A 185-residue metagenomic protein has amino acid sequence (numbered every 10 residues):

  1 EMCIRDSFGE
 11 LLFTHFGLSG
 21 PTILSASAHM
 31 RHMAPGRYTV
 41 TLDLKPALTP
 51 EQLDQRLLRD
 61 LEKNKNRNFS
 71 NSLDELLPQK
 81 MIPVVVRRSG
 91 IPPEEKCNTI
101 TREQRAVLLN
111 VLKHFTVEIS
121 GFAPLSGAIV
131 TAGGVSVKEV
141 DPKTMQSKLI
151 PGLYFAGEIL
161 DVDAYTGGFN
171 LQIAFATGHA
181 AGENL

Functional and structural regions predicted by a protein language model:
E1, R5-T99: An anion/pyrophosphate-binding glycine-rich loop and adjacent beta-alpha core in soluble alpha-beta enzymes
S19-T22, V135-S136, I159, T166-N170: Gly/Ser/Thr-rich beta-alpha loop segments that engage phosphate groups in nucleotides
I23-L24, A106-L109, K113, F175-E183: Predominant activation on well-ordered alpha-helical scaffold segments within soluble catalytic domains
A26-H29, P142-K143, T177: N-terminal low-complexity, intrinsically disordered patches enriched in charged
H32, T39-T41, N68-L76, M81 (+6 more regions): Domain-scale detector for complete catalytic domains at protein termini or as standalone homologs
P83-D163: A glycine-rich dinucleotide-binding beta-alpha-beta segment and adjacent secondary-structure elements that constitute
D161-L185: A conserved FAD-binding loop/helix module that cradles the flavin
